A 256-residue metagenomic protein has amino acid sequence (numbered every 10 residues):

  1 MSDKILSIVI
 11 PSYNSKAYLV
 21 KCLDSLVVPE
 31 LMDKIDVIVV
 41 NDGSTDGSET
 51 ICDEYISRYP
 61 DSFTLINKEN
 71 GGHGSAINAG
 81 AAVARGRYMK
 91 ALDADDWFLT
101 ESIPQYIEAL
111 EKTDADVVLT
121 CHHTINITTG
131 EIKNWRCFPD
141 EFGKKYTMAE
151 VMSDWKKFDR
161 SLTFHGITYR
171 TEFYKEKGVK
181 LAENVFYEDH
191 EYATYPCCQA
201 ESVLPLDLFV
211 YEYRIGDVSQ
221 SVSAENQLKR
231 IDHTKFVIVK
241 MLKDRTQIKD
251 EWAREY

Functional and structural regions predicted by a protein language model:
K4-S7, D36, E191: Cell-envelope/extracellular polymer assembly enzymes that use nucleotide-activated donors
S15-V28: Short, well-formed alpha-helical segments that are part of the catalytic scaffolds of diverse glycosyltransferases
S25, N41-I51, G72, D93: A conserved acidic beta->alpha catalytic loop
K34-G43, T64-E69, A94: Short beta-strand/loop segment that forms part of the nucleotide-sugar
E49-V83: Conserved donor nucleotide-binding strand/loop of the catalytic core
H73-I77, A94-L206, Y211-K229: Donor-binding/catalytic cores of nucleotide-activated saccharide and glycerol-phosphate transferases/polymerases
M89: Short aromatic/hydrophobic "clamp" motif used to bind/position activated sugar donors
R214-Y256: C-terminal subregions of glycosyltransferases and related glycan-biosynthesis enzymes
